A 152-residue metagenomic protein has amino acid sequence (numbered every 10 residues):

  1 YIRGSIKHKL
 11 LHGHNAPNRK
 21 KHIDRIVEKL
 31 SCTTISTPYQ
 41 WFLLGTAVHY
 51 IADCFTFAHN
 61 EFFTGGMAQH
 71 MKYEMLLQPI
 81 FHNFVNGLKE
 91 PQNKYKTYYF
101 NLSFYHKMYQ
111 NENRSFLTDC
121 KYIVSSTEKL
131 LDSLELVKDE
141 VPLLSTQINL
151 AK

Functional and structural regions predicted by a protein language model:
Y1-K152: N-terminal leader/auxiliary helical segments
